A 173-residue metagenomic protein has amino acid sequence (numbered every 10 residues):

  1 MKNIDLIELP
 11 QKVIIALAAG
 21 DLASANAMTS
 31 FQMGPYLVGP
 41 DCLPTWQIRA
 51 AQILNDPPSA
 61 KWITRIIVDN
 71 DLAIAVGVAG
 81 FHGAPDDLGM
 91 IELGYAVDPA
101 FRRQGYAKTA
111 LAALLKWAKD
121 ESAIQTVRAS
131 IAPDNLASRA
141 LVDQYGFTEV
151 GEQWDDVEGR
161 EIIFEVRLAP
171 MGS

Functional and structural regions predicted by a protein language model:
M1-E92, W117, E121, V150-S173: GNAT-family acyltransferases
V68, G94-R103, I131-A132: A short, internal acetyl-CoA/4′-phosphopantetheine-binding micro-motif in the GNAT/acyltransferase core
A73, G105, N135: Conserved G/P- and acidic residue-centered "switch" motifs that form tight phosphate/ATP-binding loops in soluble
E92, A96, T126, A137: Amphipathic alpha-helical recognition patches that constitute DNA-binding helices
Y95-V97, R103-W117, A140-Q144: Conserved acetyl-CoA-binding loop-helix of GNAT-fold acetyltransferases
W117-I124, D134-A137: A compact, surface-exposed functional segment
A129-R139, V157: Conserved beta-strand-loop-alpha-helix junction that forms the acyl-donor binding cleft
